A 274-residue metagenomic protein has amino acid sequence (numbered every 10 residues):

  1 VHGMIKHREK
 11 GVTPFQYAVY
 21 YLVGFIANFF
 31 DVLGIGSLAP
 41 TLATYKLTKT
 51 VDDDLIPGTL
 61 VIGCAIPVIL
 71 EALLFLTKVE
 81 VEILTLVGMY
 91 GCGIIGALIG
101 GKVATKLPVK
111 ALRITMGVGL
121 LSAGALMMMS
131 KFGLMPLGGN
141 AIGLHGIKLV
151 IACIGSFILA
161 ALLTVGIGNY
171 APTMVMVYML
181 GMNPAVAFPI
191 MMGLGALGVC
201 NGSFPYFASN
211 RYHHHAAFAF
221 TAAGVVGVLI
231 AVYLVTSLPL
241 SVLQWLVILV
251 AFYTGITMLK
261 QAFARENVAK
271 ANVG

Functional and structural regions predicted by a protein language model:
V1-E9, G101-V109, V118-N140, Y253-K270: Transmembrane helix exit motif
K6-F15, T50, T105-A111, R211: Membrane-interface helix-boundary motifs at transmembrane edges
K10-F15, G133-S156, E266-G274: Alpha-helical multi-pass membrane helix bundles of inner-membrane/thylakoid proteins, especially permease cores
P14-G93, L149-V228, V232, T236 (+2 more regions): Small-residue-rich hydrophobic segments that form or flank transmembrane alpha-helices in multi-pass membrane proteins
F75-I83, K131-L144, V232-S241: Membrane-interface helix termini and inter-helical loops of multi-pass transporters
P239-L249: Loop-to-transmembrane alpha-helix initiation sites
